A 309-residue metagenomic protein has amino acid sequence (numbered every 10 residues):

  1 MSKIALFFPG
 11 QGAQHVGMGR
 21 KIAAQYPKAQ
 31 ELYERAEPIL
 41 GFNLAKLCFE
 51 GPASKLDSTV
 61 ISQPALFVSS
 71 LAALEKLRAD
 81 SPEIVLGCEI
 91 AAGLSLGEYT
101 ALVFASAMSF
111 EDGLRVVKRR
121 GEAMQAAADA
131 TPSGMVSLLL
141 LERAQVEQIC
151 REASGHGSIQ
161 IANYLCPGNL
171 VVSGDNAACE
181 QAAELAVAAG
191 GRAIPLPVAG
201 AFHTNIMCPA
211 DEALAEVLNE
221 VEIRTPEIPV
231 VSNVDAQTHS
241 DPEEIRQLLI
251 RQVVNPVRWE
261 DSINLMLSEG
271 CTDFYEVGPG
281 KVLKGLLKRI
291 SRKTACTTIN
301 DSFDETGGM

Functional and structural regions predicted by a protein language model:
S2-V146, D273-F303: FabD-like malonyl-/acyl-CoA
Q11-Q14, A105-V254: Alpha/beta catalytic cores of group-transfer enzymes, especially the acyltransferase/condensing modules of polyketide
S95, E222, G270: Conserved functional loop/turn residues at catalytic and ligand-binding sites
V187, L267-S268: Non-catalytic positions within long, well-ordered alpha-helices that form the structural scaffold/packing of enzyme
P197-V198, L267, N300: Short glycine-rich catalytic loops that host catalytic nucleophiles or stabilize transition states across multiple
V257-L265: A short, well-structured juxtamembrane/interface segment
E305-M309: Short, charged, surface-exposed secondary-structure boundary motifs
